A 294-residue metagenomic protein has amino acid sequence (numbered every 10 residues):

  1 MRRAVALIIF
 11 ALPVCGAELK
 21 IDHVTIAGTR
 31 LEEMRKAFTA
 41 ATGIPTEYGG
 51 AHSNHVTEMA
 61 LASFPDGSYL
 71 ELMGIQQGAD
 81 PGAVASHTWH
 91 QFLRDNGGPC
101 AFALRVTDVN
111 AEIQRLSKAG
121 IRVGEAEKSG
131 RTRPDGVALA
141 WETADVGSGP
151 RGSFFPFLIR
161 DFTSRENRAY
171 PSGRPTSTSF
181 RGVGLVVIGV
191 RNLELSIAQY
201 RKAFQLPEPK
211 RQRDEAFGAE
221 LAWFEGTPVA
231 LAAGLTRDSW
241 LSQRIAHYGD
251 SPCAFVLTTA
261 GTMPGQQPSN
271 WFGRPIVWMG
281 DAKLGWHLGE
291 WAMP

Functional and structural regions predicted by a protein language model:
M1-A4: Positively charged n-region of N-terminal signal peptides that target proteins for export
A6-L7, I75: Short amphipathic alpha-helical "recognition" segments used for binding
L7-I8, N110: Intrinsically disordered, low-complexity segments enriched in polar/charged small residues
I9-G16: Hydrophobic h-region of N-terminal signal peptides that target proteins for export in Gram-negative bacteria
A17-I21, A27-E47, F64-P294: Glyoxalase I/VOC metalloenzyme domain signal
A51-H55, Q77: Short active-site-proximal "capping" loops at secondary-structure junctions
H55, M59-D66: N-terminal low-complexity or amphipathic/hydrophobic leaders
